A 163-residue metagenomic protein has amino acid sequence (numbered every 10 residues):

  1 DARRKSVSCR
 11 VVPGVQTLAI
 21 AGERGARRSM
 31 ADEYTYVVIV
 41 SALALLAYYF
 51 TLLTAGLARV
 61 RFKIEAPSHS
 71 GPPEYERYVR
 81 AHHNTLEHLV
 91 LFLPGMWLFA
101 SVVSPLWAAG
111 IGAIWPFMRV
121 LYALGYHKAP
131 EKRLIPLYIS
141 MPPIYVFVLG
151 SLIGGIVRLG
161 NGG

Functional and structural regions predicted by a protein language model:
D1-S29: Short, Lys/Arg-enriched N-terminal segments with co-localized hydrophobic residues within the first ~10-30 amino acids
Y36-Y49: Alpha-helical transmembrane segments
F50, G56-A58, V102-W107, I114 (+1 more regions): Membrane-embedded alpha-helical bundles that constitute the cytochrome b-like, heme-associated redox core of multi-pass
L53-R80: Cytosolic, membrane-interface loops and tails of multi-pass inner-membrane proteins
N84-M96: Core segments of transmembrane alpha-helices that mediate helix-helix packing or line hydrophobic substrate/ligand
F92, F99-H127: Mid-chain, well-packed structural core segment of small domains
L121-V146: Interfacial loop-to-transmembrane junctions
L152-G163: Juxtamembrane boundary at the C-terminal end of a transmembrane helix
